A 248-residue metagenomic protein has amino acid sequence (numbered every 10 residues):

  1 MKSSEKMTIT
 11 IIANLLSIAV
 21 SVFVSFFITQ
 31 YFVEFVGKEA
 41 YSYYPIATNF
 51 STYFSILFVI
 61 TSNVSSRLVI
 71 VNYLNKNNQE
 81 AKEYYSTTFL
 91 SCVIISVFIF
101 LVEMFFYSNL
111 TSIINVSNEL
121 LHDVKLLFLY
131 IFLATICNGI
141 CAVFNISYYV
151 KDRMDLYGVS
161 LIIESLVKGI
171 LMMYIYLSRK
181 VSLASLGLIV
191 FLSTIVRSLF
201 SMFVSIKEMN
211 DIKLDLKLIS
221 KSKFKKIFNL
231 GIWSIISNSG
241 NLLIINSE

Functional and structural regions predicted by a protein language model:
M1-M7, L183-G187, S201-N246: Interhelical loop/hinge segments that connect adjacent transmembrane helices in multipass membrane
K2-E5, V36-A40, F54-C92, T111-V116 (+3 more regions): Transmembrane-helix boundary and interhelical linker motifs in polytopic inner-membrane proteins
S4-T8, I136-I163, A184, S205: Membrane-interface junctions at transmembrane-helix termini in multi-pass inner-membrane proteins
E5-I70, F100-M104, K168-G169, T194 (+1 more regions): Signature of the first transmembrane helix
N14, I18, P45-T48, C92 (+4 more regions): Residue-level recognition of transmembrane alpha-helices in multi-pass small-molecule transporters/permeases
E34, F100-E119: Short membrane-interface helical motifs at transmembrane helix boundaries in multi-pass membrane transporters
F105, S117-C141, G158, I162 (+3 more regions): Alpha-helical transmembrane segments of multi-pass membrane proteins
G158-E208, K226, L230: Hydrophobic alpha-helical transmembrane segments
